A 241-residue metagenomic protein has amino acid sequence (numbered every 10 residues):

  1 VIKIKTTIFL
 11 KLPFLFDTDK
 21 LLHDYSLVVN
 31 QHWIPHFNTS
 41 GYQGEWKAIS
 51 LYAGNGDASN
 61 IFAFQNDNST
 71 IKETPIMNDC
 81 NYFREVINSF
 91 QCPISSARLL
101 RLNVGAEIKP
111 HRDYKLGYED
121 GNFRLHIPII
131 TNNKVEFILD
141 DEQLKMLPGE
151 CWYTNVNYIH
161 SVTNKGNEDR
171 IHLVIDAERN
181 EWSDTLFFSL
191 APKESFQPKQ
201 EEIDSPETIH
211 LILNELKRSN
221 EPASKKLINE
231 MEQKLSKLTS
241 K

Functional and structural regions predicted by a protein language model:
V1-S89: Non-heme Fe(II)/2-oxoglutarate
S59-I61, A97, D169-I171: Long, contiguous binding/interaction regions
L99-Y118: Conserved short histidine dyad/triad with adjacent acidic residue
R101, E119-K134: Short, conserved beta-strand element in jelly-roll/cupin
K109-H111, V135-F137, T154-N155, I159-G166: Short beta-strand His + acidic residue motifs that chelate non-heme Fe in jelly-roll/DSBH and cupin folds
K109-P110, P128-P148: A short beta-strand-loop-beta hairpin characteristic of the jelly-roll/cupin
F123-P128, C151-Y153, N167-T185: A short hydrophobic beta-strand segment most commonly corresponding to one strand of the jelly-roll/cupin
A191-K241: Charged/polar low-complexity intrinsically disordered segments, enriched in acidic residues
